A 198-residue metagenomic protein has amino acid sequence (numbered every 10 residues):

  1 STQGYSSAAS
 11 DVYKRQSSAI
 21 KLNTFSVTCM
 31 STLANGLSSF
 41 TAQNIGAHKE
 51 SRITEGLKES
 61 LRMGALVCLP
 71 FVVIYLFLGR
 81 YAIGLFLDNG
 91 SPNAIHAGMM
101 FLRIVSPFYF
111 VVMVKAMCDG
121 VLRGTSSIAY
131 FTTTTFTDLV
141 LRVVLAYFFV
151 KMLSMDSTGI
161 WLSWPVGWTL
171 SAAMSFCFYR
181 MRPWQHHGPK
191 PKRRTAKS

Functional and structural regions predicted by a protein language model:
S1-A9, Y13: Single conserved hydrophobic/aromatic residue that forms the stacking wall/gate of nucleotide- or nucleobase-binding
S7, S39, R80-Y81, G120 (+3 more regions): Transmembrane alpha-helix boundary and packing residues in multipass membrane permease domains and related
S10, F25, C29, L102 (+4 more regions): Hydrophobic faces of transmembrane alpha-helices in multi-pass small-molecule transporters and flippases across diverse
K14-F25, G98-L102, W161: Small-residue hotspots at the loop-to-helix junctions and early N-terminal turns of transmembrane alpha-helices
Q16-G79, V112-T134: Small-residue-rich hydrophobic transmembrane alpha-helices
F25-T28, V72, R142-A146, T169-S175: Hydrophobic transmembrane alpha-helices of multi-pass small-molecule transporters
T41-F108, K151-S198: Short alpha-helical transmembrane segments in multi-pass integral membrane proteins
L85, L141-R142: Alpha-helical transmembrane segments of compact multi-pass small-molecule transporters, enriched in specific families
